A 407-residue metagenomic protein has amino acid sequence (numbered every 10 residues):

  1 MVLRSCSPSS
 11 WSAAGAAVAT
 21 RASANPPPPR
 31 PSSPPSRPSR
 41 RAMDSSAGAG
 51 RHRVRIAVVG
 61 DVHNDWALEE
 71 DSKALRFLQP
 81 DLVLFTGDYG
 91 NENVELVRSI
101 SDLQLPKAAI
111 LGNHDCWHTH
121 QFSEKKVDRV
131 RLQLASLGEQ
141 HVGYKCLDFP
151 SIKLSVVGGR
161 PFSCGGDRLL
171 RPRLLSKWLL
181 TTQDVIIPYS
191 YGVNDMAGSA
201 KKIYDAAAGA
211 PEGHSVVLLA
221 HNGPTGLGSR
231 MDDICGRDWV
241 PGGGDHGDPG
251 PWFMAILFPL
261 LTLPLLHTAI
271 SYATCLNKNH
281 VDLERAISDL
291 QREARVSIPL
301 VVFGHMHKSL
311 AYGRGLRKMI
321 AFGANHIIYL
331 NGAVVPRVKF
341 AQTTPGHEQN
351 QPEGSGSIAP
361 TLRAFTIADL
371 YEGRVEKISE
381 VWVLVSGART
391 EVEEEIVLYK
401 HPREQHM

Functional and structural regions predicted by a protein language model:
V2-A108, C116-K126, L398-Y399, R403: N-terminal active-site segment of His-dependent metallophosphoesterases
R37-R40, D44-R53, P150, L260-L263 (+2 more regions): Binuclear metal-dependent phosphoesterase catalytic core
M43-A57, Y144-G158, S163-P172, K177-W178 (+3 more regions): Beta-strand-turn-beta hairpins that frame and shape the catalytic cleft of phosphate-ester-processing enzymes
A49, L154-P249, F253, T262-N277: Active-site-proximal loop/helix segment associated with metal-binding centers of metalloenzymes
D61, V83, D88, G112 (+4 more regions): Divalent metal-coordination and catalytic microenvironments
H63-E69, G90-E95, H114-Q121, S163-L169 (+6 more regions): Active-site environment of divalent metal-dependent phosphoester hydrolases
V97-S99, R129-K153, D195-V216: Short amphipathic alpha-helices and their capping/turn segments at secondary-structure boundaries
L103-K107, R295-P299, N325-I327: A short helix->loop->beta-strand "cap" motif at the edges of active sites that frequently abuts
